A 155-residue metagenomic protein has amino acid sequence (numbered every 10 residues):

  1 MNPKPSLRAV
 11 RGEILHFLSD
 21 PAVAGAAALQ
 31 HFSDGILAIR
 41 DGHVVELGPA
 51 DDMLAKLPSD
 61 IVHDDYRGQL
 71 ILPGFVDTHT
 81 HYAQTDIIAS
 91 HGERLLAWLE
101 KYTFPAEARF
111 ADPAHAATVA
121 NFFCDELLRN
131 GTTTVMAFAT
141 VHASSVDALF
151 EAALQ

Functional and structural regions predicted by a protein language model:
M1-P58, L70: N-terminal metal-binding scaffold of metallo-dependent hydrolase/deaminase domains
P5-R11, A55-A97, N121, L128-R129: Replace "His-x-His-based motif
L18, H81, T140: Flexible loop residues that form catalytic and substrate-binding hotspots at small-molecule/glycan-binding clefts
A22-G25, S59-V62, T78, E100-Y102 (+1 more regions): Surface-exposed beta-strand edges and their flanking turn/coil or helix-capping segments
L29, G42-G48, D60-H63, I87-E93 (+1 more regions): Short, exposed beta-strand "edge-strand" segments with a Pro/Gly-rich flavor and a Y/T-containing core
I36, V44-E46, A50-D51, D64-Y66 (+5 more regions): Structured catalytic/translocation cores of nucleotide/phosphate-coupled proteins
I88-F138, H142-L154: Alpha-helical scaffold segments that flank or form the walls of functional sites
